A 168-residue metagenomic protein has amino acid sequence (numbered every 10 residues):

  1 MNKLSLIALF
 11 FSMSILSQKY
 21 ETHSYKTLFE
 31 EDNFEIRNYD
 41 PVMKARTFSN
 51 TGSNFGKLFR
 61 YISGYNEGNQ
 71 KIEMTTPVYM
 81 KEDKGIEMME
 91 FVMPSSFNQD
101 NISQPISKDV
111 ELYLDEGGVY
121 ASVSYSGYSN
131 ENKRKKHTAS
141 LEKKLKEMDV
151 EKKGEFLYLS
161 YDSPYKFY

Functional and structural regions predicted by a protein language model:
M1-N2, L58: C-terminal accessory segments enriched in acidic
L4-M13: Sec-dependent N-terminal signal peptides
M13-Y168: A solvent-exposed interaction/effector surface
